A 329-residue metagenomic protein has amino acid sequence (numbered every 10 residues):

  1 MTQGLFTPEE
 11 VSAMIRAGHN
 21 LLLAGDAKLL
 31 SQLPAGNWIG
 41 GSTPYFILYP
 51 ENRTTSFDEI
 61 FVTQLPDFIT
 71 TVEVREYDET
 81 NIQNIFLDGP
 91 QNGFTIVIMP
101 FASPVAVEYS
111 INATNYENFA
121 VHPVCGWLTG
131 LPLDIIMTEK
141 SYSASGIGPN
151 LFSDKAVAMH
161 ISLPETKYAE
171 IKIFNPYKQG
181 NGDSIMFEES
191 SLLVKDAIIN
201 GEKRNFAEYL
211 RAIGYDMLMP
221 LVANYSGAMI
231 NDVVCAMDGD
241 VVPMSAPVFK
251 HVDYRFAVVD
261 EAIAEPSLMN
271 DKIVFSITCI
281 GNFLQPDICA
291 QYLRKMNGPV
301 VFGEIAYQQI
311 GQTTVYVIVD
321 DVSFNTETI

Functional and structural regions predicted by a protein language model:
M1-I329: Hydrophobic alpha/beta core scaffold segments
